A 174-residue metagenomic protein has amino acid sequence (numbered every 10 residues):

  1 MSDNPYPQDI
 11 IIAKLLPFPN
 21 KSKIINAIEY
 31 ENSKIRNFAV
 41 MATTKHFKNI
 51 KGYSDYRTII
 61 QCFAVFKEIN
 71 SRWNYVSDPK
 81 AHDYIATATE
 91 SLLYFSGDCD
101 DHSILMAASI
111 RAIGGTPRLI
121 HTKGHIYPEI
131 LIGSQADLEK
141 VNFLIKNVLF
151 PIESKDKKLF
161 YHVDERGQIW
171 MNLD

Functional and structural regions predicted by a protein language model:
M1-N20, I28-E31, T89, F143-F160 (+1 more regions): Mixed-charge (Asp/Glu-Lys/Arg
I11-Y94: Secondary-structure boundary elements
F63, K67, G97, I104-A108: Solvent-exposed, polar/charged alpha-helical surfaces in well-ordered, non-transmembrane soluble domains, broadly
D100-D174: Hydrophobic/aromatic-rich core segments of domains that either
